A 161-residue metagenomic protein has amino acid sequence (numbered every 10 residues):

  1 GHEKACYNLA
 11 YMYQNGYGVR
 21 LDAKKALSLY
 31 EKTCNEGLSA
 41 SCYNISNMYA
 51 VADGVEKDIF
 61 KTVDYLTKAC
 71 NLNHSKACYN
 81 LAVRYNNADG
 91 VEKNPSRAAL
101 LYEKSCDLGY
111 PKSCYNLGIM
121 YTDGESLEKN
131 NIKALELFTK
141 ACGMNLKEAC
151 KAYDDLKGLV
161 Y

Functional and structural regions predicted by a protein language model:
G1-H2, N15-Y17, D22, N35-L38 (+10 more regions): Short helix-capping/linker turns of helical repeat alpha-solenoids
G1-L9: Short intrinsically disordered, low-complexity coil segments enriched in acidic
N8-N15, N44-V51, N80-N87, C114-D123 (+1 more regions): Hydrophobic face of amphipathic alpha-helices that form TPR/SEL1-like repeat modules and related alpha-solenoid
I132-V160: Leucine-rich solenoid repeat scaffolds
